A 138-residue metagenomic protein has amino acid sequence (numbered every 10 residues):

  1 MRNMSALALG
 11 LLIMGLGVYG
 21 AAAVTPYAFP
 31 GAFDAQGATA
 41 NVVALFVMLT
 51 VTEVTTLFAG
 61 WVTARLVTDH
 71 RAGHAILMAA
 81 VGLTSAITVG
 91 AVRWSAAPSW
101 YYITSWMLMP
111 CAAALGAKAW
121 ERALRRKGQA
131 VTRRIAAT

Functional and structural regions predicted by a protein language model:
M1-T138: Juxtamembrane/disordered regions of integral membrane proteins
